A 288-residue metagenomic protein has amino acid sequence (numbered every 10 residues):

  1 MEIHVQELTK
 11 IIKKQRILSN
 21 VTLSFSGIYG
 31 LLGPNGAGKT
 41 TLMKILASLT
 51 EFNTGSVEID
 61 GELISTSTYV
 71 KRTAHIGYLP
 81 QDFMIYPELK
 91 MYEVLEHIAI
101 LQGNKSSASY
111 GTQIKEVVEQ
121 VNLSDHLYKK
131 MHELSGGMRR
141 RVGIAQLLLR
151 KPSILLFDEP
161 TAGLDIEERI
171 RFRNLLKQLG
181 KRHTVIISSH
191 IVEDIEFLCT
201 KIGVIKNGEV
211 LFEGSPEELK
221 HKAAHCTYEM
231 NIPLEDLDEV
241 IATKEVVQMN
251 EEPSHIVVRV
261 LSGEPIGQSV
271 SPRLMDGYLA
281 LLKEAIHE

Functional and structural regions predicted by a protein language model:
M1-N20, F25-G27, T66-T68: A short, flexible loop at the N-terminus of ABC-type nucleotide-binding domains that lies
A47: Helix-to-loop junction immediately C-terminal to a conserved catalytic motif
G55-T66, K71-R72: Conserved ABC transporter NBD signature motif
E96, I100, A108-H126: Conserved ABC ATPase "signature" region
K130-G137: Conserved ABC ATPase signature
L155-E159: Catalytic Walker B motif of ABC-type/P-loop ATPase nucleotide-binding domains
